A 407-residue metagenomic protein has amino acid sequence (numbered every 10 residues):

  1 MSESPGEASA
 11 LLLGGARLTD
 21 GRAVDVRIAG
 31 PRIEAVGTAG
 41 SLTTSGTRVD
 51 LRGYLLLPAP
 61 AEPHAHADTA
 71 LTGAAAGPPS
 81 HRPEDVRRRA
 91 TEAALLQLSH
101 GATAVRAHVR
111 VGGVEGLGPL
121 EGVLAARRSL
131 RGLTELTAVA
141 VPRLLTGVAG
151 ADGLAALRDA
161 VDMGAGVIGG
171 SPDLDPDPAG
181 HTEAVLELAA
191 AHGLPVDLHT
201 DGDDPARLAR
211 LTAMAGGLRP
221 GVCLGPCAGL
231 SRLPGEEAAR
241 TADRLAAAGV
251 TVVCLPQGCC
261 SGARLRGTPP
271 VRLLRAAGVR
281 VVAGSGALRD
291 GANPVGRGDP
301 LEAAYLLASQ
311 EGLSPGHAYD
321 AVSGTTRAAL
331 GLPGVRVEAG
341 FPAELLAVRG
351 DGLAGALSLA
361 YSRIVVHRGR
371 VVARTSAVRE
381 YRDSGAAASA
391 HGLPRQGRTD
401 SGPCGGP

Functional and structural regions predicted by a protein language model:
M1-P58: Histidine-rich, glycine-flanked metal-binding segment
G15-A16, G21, Q97, G249-T251 (+4 more regions): C-terminal helical cap
A16, P31, G53, H64 (+10 more regions): Divalent metal-coordination and catalytic microenvironments
Y54-L56, P60-E62, L71-H108, V114-R131 (+1 more regions): Alpha-helical scaffold segments that flank or form the walls of functional sites
A59-A70, P195-D203: Histidine-centered catalytic micro-motifs
P142, T146-V148, V161-R266: Active-site core of metal-dependent hydrolases
P195, G216-P220, P269-V348: His/Asp/Glu-enriched, well-ordered alpha-helical/loop segment that forms or immediately abuts the divalent-metal
V337-P407: C-terminal cap of metal-dependent C-N hydrolases
